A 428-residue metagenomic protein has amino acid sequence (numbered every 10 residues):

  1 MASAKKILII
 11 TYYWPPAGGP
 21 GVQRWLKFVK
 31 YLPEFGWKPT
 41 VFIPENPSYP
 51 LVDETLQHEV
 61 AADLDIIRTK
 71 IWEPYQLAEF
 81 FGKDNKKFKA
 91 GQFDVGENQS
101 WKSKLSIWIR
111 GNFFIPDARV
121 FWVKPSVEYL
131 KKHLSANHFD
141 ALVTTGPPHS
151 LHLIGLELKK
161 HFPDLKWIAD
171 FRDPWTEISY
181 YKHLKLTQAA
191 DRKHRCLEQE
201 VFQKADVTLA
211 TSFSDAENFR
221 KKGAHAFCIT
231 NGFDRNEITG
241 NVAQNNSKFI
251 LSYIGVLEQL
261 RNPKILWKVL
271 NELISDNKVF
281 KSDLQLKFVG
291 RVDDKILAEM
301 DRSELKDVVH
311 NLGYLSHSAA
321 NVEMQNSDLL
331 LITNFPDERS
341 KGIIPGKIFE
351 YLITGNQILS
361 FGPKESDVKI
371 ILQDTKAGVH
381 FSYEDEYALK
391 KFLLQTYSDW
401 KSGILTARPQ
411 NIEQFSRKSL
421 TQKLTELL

Functional and structural regions predicted by a protein language model:
M1-Y75, V207, A216, L273: N-terminal subdomain of nucleotide-sugar transferases
P44-V120, K124, H133: A conserved catalytic-core segment of Leloir-type glycosyltransferases
P74-F80, R220, G232-K248: Acidic anion/phosphate-binding donor-loop and adjacent secondary structure in glycosyltransferase catalytic cores
S150-L153, E157, H161, W175 (+1 more regions): Membrane-proximal helix-turn-helix segments that form the acceptor-binding/catalytic region of lipid-linked
T211-S214, G232: Carbohydrate-associated surface elements
Q244-R261, W267-L270, L420: Conserved donor-binding/catalytic core segment of Leloir-type glycosyltransferases
D283, F288-G290, K295-A319: Nucleotide-activated donor-binding/catalytic signature segment of Leloir-type glycosyltransferases, i.e., the conserved
E384-K390, K401-L428: A charged, aromatic-enriched C-terminal amphipathic alpha-helix characteristic of glycosyltransferases across folds
